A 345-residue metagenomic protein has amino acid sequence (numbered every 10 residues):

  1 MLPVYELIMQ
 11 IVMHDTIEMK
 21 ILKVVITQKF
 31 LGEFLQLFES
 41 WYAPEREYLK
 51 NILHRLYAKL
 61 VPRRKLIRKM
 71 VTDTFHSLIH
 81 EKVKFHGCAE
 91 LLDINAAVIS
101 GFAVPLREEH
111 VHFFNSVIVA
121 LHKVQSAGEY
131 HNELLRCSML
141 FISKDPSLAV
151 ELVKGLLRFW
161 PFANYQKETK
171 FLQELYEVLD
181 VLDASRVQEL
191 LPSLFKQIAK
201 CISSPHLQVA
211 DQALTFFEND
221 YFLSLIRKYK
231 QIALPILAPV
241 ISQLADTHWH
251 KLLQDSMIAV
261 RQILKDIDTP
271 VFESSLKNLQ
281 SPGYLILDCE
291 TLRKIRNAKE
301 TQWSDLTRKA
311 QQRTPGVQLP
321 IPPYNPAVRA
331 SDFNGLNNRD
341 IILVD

Functional and structural regions predicted by a protein language model:
M1, D15-I17, F30: Internal amphipathic alpha-helical repeat/solenoid segments
V4-D15, F34-L37, I52-V61, T74-I79 (+10 more regions): Hydrophobic residues within the alpha-helices of tandem HEAT/HEAT-like
K20, R46, R64-R68, V83 (+5 more regions): Structured alpha-helical bundle/scaffold domains in large eukaryotic membrane-trafficking regulators
I21-K82: Long, hydrophobic, well-ordered secondary-structure blocks that form the structural core and pocket-lining surfaces
L22-G32, R64-T72, C88-L91, L106-I118 (+5 more regions): Core helices of alpha-solenoid repeat scaffolds
W41-Y42, K84, A127, A163-N164 (+2 more regions): Short inter-helical turns and helix N-cap capping residues of alpha-solenoid HEAT/ARM repeat scaffolds
K200-C201, L234-D345: Eukaryotic acidic, Ser/Thr-rich intrinsically disordered low-complexity regions
